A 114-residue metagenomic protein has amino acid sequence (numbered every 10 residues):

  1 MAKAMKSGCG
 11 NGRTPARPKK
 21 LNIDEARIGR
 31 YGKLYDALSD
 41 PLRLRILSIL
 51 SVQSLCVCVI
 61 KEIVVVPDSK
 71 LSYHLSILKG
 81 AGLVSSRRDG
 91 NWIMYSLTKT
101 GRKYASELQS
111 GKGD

Functional and structural regions predicted by a protein language model:
M1-L38, K103: N-terminal leader segment of winged-helix/HTH proteins
G29-K70, I93-T100: N-terminal helix-turn-helix DNA-binding core of bacterial DNA-binding proteins
A37, G111-D114: Membrane-interface junctions
L47, L75-S76: Short, hydrophobic-biased segments on the C-terminal half of alpha helices that form "recognition helices"
C56-C58, A81, D114: Functionally engaged cysteine thiol sites
K61-E62, Y73, K79-G80: Alpha-helical residues within the helix-turn-helix
D89-Q109: Basic, amphipathic "hinge/linker" alpha-helix immediately C-terminal to the N-terminal HTH DNA-binding motif
